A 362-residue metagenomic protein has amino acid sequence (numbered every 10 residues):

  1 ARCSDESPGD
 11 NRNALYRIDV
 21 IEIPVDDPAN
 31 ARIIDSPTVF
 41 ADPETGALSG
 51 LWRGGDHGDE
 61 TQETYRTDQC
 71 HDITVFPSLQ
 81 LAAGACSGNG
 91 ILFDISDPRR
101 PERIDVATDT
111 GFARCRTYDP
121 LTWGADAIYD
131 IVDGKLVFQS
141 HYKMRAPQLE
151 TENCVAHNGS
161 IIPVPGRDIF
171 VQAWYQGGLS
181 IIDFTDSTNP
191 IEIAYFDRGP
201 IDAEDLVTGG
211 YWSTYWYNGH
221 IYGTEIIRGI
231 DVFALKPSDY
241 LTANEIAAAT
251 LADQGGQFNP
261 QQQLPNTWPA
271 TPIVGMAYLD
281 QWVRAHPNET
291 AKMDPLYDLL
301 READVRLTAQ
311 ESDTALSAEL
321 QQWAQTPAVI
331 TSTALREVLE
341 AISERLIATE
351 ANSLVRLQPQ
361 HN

Functional and structural regions predicted by a protein language model:
A1-W282: Feature marking well-ordered beta-strand scaffolds used for ligand recognition
E245-N362: Soluble extracellular-acting proteins and domains
